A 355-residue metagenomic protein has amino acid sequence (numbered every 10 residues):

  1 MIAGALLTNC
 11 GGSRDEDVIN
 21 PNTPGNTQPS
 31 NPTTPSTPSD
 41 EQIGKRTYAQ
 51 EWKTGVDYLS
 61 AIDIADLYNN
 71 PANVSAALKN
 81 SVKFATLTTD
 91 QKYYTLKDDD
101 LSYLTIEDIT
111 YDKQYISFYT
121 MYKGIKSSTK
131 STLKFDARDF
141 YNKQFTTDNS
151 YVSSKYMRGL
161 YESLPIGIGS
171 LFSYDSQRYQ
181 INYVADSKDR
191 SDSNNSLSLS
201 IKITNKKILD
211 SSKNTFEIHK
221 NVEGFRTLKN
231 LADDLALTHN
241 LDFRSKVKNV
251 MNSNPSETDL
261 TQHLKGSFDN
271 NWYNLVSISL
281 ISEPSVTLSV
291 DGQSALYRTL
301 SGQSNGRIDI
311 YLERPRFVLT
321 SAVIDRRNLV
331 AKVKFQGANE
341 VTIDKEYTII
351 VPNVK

Functional and structural regions predicted by a protein language model:
M1-K355: Low-complexity, repetitive regions of proteins mediating host interaction that are extracellular, surface-exposed
